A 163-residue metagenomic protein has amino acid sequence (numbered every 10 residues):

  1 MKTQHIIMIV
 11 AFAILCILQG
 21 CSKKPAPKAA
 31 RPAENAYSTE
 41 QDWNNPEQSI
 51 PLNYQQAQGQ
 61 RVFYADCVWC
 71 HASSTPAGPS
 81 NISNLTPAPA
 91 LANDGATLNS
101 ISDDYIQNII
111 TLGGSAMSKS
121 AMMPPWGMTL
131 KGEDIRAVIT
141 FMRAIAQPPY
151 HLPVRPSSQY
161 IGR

Functional and structural regions predicted by a protein language model:
M1-I7: Bacterial N-terminal signal peptides that target proteins for export
I17-G20: C-terminal motif of bacterial Sec signal peptides marking the signal peptidase cleavage site
S22-K24: Bacterial signal peptide processing site
P27-V62, I161-R163: Electrostatic cytochrome c docking/interface patches
A57-V68, I101-Y105, T129-G132, V154-R155: Sequence context surrounding c-type heme c attachment/ligation sites in exported
G59-S74, M123, V138-M142: The canonical Cys-X-X-Cys-His
A72-T111: Gly/Gly-Pro-rich "capping" loops immediately C-terminal to redox-active cysteine motifs in periplasmic/lumenal
L85-A92, L112-I145, H151-I161: Axial heme c-ligation environment in periplasmic c-type cytochrome domains
